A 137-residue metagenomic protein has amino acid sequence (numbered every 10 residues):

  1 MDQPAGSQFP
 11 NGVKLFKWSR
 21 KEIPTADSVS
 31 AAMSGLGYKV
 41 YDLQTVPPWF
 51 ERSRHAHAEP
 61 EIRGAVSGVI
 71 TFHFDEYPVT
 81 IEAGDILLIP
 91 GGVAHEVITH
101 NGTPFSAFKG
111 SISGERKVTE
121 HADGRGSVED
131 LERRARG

Functional and structural regions predicted by a protein language model:
M1-T45, E51-S53, R125, E129-G137: A short, N-terminal "cap"/entry segment at the start of jelly-roll beta-barrel domains of the cupin/DSBH fold
L36, H73-Y77: Short strand-coil-strand connectors
V40, E59, P104-F105: A structure-centric signal for secondary-structure junctions around beta-strands
P48-W49, S67-V69, P78, E115-R116: Short, charged/polar surface micro-motifs in flexible loops or helix N-caps
H55-F72: Short, conserved beta-strand element in jelly-roll/cupin
E76-G92: Short acidic-glycine-tyrosine-enriched beta hairpin
G91-E120: Ligand-binding loop in jelly-roll beta-barrel domains
